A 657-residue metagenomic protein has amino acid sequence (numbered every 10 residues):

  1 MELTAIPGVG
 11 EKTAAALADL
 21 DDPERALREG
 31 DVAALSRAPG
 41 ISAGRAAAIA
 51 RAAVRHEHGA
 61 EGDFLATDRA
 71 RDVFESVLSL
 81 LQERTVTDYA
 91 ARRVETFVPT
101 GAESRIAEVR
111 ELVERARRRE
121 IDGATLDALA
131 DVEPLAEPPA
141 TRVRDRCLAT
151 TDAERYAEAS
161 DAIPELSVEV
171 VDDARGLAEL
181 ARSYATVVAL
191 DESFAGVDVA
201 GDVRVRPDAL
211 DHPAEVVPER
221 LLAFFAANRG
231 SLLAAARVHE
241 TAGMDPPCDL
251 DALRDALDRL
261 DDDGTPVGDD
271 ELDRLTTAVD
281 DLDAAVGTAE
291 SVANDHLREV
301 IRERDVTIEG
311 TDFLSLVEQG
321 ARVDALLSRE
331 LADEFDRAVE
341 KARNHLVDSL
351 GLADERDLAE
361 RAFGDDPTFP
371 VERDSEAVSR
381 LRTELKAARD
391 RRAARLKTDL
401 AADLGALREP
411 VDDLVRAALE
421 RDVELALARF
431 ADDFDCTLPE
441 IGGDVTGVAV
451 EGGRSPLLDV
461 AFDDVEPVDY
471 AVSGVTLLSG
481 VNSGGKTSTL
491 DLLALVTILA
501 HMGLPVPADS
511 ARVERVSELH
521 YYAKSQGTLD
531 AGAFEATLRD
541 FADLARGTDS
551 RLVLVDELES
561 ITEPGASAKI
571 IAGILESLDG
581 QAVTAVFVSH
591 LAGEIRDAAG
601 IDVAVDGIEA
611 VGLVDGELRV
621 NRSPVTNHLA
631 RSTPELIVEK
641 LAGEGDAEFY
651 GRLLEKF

Functional and structural regions predicted by a protein language model:
E2-A5, K12, A18-D22, A33 (+5 more regions): Alpha-helical coupling/stalk and coiled-coil linker elements that connect catalytic or binding modules and transmit
L3, E24-G30, I41: Accessory nucleic-acid engagement/destabilization modules that flank
A14-D19, A46-R51, D556: Short hydrophobic alpha-helical segments that form membrane-spanning helices or hydrophobic packing faces of helical
L35-I41, A53: Short, charged amphipathic alpha-helical surface segments
A43-A46, G59: Short helix C-cap/helix-to-loop transition motifs enriched in small/turn-promoting residues
T446-F657: ATPase nucleotide-binding head domains, primarily ABC-like/P-loop NTPase cores
